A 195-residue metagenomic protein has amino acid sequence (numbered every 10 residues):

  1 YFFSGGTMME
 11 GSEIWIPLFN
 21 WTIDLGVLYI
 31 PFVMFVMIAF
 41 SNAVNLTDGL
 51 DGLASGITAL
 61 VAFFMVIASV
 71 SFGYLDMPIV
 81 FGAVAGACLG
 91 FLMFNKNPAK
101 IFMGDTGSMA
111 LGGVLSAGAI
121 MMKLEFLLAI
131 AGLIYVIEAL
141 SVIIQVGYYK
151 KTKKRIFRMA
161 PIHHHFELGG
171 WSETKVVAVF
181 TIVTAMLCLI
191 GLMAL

Functional and structural regions predicted by a protein language model:
Y1-F3, F19, G26-L195: Alpha-helical transmembrane segments
T7-W21: Membrane-interface helix termini and inter-helical loops of multi-pass transporters
